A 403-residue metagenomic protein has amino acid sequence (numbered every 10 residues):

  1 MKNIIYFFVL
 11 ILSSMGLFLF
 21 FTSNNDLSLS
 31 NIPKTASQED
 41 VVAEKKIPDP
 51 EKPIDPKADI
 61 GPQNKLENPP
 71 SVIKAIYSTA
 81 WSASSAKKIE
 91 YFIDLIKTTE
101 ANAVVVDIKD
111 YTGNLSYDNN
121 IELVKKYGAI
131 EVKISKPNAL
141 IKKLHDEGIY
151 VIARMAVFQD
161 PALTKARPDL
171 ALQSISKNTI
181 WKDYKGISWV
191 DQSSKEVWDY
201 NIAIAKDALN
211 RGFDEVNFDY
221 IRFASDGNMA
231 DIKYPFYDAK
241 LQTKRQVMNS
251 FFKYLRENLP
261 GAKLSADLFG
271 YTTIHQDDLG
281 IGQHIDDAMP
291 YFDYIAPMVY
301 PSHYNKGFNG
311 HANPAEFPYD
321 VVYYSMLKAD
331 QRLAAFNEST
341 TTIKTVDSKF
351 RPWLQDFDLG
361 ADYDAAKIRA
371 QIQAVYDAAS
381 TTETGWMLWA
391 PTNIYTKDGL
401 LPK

Functional and structural regions predicted by a protein language model:
N25-S71: N-terminal, intrinsically disordered, polar/charged segments of Gram-positive cell-envelope systems that serve as
N64-A75, W81-A83, F158-N210: Active-site-adjacent "subsite" loops/lids of carbohydrate-active enzymes
Y77, Y150-D160, N217-F218, A224 (+3 more regions): Aromatic-lined carbohydrate-recognition surfaces of secreted/lumenal glycan-active proteins
K88-N114, N210-E215, F292-Y294, V375-W386: Catalytic domains of carbohydrate-active enzymes, especially glycoside hydrolases
A103-I108, S135-W181, N217: Glycine-rich, aromatic-flanked loop segments that form ligand/cofactor-binding clefts across common enzyme folds
V104, L144, V151, N201 (+4 more regions): Conserved, mostly hydrophobic/aromatic
S116-G128, D160-D183, A224-A239, Q283: Aromatic- and acidic-residue-enriched segments that line the glycan-binding/catalytic groove of carbohydrate-active
F292-K306, A315-K403: Substrate-binding cleft of secreted/luminal carbohydrate-active enzymes
